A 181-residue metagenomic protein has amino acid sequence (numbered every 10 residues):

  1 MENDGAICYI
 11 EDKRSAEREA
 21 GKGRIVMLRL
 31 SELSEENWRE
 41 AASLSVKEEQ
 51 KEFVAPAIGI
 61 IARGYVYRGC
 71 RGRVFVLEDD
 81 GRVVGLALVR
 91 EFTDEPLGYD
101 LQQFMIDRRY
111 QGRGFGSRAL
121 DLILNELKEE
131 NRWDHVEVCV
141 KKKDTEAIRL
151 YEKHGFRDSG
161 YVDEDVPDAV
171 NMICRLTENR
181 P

Functional and structural regions predicted by a protein language model:
N3-D4: Acidic/polar hotspots within intrinsically disordered regions
Y9-K13, R18-E36, R175-P181: Conserved N-terminal entry element of GNAT/NAT acetyltransferase domains
E11, F104-M105, C139: Compositionally biased, intrinsically disordered low-complexity segments enriched in polar/proline residues
L28-R109, L120-L122, E126, E130 (+2 more regions): Acetyl-CoA-dependent GNAT
D107-D121, K141-R149, K153: Conserved glycine-rich acetyl-CoA-binding loop
R113, E130-D134: Short coil/turn segments at alpha/beta junctions that flank glycine-rich nucleotide-binding fingerprints
W133-I148, E152-R157, Y161-P181: C-terminal "cap" of GNAT-fold acetyltransferases
